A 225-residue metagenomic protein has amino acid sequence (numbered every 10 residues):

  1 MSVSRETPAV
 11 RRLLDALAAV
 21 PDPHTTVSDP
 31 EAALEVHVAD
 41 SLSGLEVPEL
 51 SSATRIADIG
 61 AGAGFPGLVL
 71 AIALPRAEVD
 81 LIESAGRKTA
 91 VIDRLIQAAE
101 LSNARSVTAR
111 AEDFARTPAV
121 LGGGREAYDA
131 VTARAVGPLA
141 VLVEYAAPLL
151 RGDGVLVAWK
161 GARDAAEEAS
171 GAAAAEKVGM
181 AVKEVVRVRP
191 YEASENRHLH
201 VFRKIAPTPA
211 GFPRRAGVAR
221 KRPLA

Functional and structural regions predicted by a protein language model:
M1-A57, A73, R87-A104: Class I SAM-dependent transferase core
D15-D22, L70, Y145-L150, A206: Short amphipathic alpha-helical segments, especially helix-boundary/capping motifs
H37-D40, A63, L142, E167: Generic hydrophobic secondary-structure packing signal
G60: Conserved glycine-centered beta->alpha loop in an early N-terminal alpha/beta scaffold
A63-R76: Conserved SAM-binding loop of SAM-dependent methyltransferases across substrates and taxa, primarily the Class I
R76-A225: S-adenosylmethionine
